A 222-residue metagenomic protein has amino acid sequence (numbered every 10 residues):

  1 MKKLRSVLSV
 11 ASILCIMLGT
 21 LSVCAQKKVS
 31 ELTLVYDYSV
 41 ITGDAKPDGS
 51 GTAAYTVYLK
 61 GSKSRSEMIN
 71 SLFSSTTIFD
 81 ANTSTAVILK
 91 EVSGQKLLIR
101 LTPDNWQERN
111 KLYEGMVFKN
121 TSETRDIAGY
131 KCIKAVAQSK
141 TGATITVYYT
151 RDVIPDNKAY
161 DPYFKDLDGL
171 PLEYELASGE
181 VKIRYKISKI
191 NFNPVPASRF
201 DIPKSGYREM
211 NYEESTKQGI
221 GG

Functional and structural regions predicted by a protein language model:
M1-V29: Bacterial Sec-dependent N-terminal signal peptides
K27-G222: Extended soluble regions of mature proteins
